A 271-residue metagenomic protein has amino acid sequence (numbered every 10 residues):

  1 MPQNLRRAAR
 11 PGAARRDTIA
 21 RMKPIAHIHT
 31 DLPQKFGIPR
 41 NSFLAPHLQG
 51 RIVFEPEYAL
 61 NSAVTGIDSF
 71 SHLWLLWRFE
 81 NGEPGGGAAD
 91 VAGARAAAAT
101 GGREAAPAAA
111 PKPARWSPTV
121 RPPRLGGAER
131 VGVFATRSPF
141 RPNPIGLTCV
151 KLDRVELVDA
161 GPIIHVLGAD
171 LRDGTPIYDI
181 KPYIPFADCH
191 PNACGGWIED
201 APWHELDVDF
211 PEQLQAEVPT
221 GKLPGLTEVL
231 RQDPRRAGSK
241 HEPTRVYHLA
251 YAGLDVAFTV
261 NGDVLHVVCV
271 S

Functional and structural regions predicted by a protein language model:
P2-C149, D153-S271: Glycine-rich, low-complexity intrinsically disordered segments
